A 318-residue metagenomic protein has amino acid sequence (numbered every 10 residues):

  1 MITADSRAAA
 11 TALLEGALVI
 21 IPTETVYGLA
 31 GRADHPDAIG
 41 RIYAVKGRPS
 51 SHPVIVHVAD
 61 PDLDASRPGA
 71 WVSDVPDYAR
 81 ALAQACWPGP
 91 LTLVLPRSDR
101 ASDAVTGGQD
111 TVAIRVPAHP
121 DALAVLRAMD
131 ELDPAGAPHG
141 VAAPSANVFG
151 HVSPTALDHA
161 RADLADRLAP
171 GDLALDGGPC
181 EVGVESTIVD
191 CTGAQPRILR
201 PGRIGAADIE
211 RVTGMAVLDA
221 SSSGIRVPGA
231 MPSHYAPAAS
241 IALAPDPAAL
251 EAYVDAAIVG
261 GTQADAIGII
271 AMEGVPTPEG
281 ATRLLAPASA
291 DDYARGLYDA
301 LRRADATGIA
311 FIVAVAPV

Functional and structural regions predicted by a protein language model:
M1-V318: Active-site-adjacent structural elements in enzyme catalytic cores
